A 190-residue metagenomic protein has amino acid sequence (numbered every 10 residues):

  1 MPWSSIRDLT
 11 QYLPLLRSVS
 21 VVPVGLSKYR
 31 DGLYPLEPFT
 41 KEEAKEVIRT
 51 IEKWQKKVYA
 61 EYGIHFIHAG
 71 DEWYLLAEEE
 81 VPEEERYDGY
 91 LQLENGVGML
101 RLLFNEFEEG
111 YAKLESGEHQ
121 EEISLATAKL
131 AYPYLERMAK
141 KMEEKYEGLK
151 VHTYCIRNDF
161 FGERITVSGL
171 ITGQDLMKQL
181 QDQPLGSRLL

Functional and structural regions predicted by a protein language model:
M1, S5, S18-F39, S124-K129 (+1 more regions): Conserved strand-turn element in the central/C-terminal portion of the radical SAM core barrel that lines
M1-L33, E42-E72: Conserved C-terminal portion of the radical SAM core fold that forms the substrate/S-adenosylmethionine-binding
P2-W3, K41-E52, Y132-A139, G173-M177: Well-ordered, non-membrane alpha-helical segments in soluble/globular domains
E37-E42, E61, D71-V81, Y87: Elongated, non-catalytic scaffold/linker segments and compositionally distinctive motifs
A77-L190: Radical SAM enzyme core and accessory elements
